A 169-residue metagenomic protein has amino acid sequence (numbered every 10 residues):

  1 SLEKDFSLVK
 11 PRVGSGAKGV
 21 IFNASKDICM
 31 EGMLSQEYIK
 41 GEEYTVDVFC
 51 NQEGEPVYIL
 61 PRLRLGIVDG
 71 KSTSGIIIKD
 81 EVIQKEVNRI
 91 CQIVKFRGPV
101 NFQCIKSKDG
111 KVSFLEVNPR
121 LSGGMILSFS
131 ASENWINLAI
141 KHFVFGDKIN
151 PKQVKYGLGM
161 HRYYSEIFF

Functional and structural regions predicted by a protein language model:
S1-I21: A conserved helix-loop-beta module that forms one wall/lid of the active-site cleft in ATP-utilizing catalytic domains
S7-L8, M33-S35, V100-F102: A short linear hydrophobic-aromatic micro-motif
G16-K95, I105-S113: Phosphate-binding site of ATP-dependent enzymes
K79-F169: ATP-dependent carboxylate activation and anion-phosphoryl transfer catalytic cores that bind Mg-ATP to form
